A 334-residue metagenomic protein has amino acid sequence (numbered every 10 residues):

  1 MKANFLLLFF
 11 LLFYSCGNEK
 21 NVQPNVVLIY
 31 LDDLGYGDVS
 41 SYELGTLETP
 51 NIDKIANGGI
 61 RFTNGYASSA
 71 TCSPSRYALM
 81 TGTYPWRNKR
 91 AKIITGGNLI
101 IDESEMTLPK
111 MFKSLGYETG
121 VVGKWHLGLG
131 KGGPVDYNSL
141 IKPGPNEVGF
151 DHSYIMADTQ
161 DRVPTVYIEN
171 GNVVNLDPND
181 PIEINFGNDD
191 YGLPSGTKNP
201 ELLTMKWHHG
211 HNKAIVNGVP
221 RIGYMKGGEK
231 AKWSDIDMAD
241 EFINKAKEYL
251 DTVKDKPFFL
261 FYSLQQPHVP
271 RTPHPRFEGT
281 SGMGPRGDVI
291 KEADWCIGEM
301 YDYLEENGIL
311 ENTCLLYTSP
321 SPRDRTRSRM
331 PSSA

Functional and structural regions predicted by a protein language model:
K2, C16-S319, R323: Formylglycine-dependent sulfatase
K2-A3, S332: N-terminal leader/targeting segments
N4-F13: Sec-dependent N-terminal signal peptides
P322-D324, S328-A334: Positively charged, low-complexity/disordered segments
